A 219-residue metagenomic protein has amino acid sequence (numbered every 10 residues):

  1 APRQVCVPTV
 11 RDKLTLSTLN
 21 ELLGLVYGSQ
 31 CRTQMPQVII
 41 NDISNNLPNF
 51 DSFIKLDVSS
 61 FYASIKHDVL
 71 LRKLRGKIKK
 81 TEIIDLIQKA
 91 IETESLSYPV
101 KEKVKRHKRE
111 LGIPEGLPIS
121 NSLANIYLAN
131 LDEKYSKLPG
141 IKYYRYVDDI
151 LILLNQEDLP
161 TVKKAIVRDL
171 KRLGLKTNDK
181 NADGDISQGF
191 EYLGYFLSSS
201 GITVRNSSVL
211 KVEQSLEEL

Functional and structural regions predicted by a protein language model:
A1-R32, I91-K105: Glycine/proline-rich, flexible active-site/cofactor-binding loop segments that harbor closely spaced acidic
Q4-C6, I39-N45, P139: Catalytic micro-motifs at enzyme active sites that drive phosphoryl/nucleotidyl and oxygen chemistry
K13-K66: Active-site-proximal segment of RNA-dependent polymerases
N45-V147, L151-D169, L173, K180 (+1 more regions): Conserved polymerase palm-domain catalytic core
F190-S198: Accessory recognition modules or surfaces
L197-L219: Active-site and adjacent loop segments of nucleotide-processing enzymes that use two-metal-ion phosphate chemistry
